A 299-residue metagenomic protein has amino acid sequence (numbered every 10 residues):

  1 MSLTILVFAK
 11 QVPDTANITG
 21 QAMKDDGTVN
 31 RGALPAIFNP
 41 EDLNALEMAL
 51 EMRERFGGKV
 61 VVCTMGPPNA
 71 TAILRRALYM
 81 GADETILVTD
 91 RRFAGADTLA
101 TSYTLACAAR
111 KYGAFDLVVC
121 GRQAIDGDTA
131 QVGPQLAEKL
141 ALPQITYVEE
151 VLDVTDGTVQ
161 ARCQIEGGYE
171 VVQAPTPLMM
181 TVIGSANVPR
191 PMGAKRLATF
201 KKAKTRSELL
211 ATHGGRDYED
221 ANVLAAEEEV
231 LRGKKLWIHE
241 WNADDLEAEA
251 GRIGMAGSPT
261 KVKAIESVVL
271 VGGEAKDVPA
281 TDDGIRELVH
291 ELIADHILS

Functional and structural regions predicted by a protein language model:
M1-S299: N-terminal glycine-rich FAD/FM-binding segment characteristic of electron-transfer flavoproteins
